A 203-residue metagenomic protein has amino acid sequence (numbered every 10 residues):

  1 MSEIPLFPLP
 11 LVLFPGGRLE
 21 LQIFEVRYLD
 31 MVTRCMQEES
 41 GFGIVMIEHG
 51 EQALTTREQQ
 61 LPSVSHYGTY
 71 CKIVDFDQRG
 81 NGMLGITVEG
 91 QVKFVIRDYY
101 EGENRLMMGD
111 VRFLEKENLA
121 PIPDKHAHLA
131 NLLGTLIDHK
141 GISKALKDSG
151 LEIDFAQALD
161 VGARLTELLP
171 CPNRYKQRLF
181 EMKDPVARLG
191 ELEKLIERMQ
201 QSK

Functional and structural regions predicted by a protein language model:
M1-K203: N-terminal low-complexity, acidic/polar interaction/targeting segments
